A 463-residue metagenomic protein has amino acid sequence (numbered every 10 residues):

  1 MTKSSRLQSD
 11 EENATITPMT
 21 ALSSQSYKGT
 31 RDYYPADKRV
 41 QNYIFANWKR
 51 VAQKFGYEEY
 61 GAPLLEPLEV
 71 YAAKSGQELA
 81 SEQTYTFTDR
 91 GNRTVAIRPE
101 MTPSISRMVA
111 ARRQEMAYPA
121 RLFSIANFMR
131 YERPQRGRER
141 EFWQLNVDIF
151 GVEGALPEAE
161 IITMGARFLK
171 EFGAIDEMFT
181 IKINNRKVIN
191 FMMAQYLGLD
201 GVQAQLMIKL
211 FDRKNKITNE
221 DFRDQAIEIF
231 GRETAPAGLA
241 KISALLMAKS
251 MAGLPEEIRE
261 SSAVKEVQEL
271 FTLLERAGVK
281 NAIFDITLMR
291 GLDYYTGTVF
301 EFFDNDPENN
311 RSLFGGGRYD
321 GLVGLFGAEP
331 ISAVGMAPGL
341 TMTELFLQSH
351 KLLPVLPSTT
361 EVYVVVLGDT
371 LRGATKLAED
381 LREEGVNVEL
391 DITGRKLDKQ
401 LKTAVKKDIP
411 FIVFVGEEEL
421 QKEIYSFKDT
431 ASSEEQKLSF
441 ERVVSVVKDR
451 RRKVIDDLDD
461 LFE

Functional and structural regions predicted by a protein language model:
T2, A14-T17: Ala/Thr-enriched low-complexity intrinsically disordered regions
R6-S9, T15: Short, positively charged and aromatic/hydrophobic N-terminal segments
E12-A14, K209-L210, R232: NTP-dependent nucleotidyl-transfer catalytic core
I16-P103, A111, R140, A159-T163 (+3 more regions): TRNA-binding/sensing appendages of the translation machinery
D37-F55, E66-P67, T102-E115, R121-I175 (+1 more regions): Positively charged, Gly/Ser-enriched RNA/tRNA-binding surfaces
G76-Q77, Y196-L199, D429: Short secondary-structure boundary/capping segments
Q83-D89, G198-N219: Acidic, His- and aromatic-enriched active-site or binding-groove loops in soluble protein domains that engage sugars
I183-Y196, D212-T218: Short, conserved secondary-structure transition motifs
